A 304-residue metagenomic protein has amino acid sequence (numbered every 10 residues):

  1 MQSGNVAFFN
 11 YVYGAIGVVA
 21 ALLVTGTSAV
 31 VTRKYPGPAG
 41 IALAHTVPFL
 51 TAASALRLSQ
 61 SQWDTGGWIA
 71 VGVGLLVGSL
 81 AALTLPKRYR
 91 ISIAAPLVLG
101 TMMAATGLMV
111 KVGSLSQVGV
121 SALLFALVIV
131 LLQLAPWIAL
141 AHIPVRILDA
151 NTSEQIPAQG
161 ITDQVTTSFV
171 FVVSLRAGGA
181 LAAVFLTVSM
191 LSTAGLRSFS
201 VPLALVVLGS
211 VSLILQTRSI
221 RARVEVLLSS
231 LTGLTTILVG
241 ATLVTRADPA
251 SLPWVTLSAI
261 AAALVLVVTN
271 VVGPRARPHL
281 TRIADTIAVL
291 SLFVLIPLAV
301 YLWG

Functional and structural regions predicted by a protein language model:
M1-L85, L97-T106: Core alpha-helical transmembrane segments of integral membrane proteins
H45-A55, L99-M109, S230-T242, A288-P297: Small-residue-rich segments of transmembrane alpha-helices in multi-pass membrane proteins, especially helix faces
T65-S229, G240-A247: Generic multipass alpha-helical transmembrane bundles of integral membrane proteins
A126-V128, T256-L264, T286-L295: Small-residue-rich transmembrane alpha-helices that serve as helix-helix interface/gating elements in multipass
L243-A261: Short alpha-helical packing/oligomerization segments
A263-A276: Transmembrane alpha-helical segments of integral membrane proteins
P274-L292: Interfacial loop-to-transmembrane junctions
L298-G304: Juxtamembrane boundary at the C-terminal end of a transmembrane helix
